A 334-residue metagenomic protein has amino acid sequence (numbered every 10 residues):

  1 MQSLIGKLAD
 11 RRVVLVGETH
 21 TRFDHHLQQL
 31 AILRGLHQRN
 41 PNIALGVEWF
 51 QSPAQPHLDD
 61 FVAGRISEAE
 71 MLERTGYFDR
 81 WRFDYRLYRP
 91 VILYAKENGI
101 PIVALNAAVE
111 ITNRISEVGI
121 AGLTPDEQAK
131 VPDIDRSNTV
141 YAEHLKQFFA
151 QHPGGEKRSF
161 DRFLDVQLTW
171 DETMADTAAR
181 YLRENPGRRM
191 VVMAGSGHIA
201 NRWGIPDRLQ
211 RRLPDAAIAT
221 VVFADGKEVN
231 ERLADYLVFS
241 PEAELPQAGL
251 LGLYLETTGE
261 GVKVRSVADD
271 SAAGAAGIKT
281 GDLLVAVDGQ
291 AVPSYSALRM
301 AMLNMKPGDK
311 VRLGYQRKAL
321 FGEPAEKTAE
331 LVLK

Functional and structural regions predicted by a protein language model:
M1-R11: N- or domain-start disorder-to-order transition segments that initiate the globular core
V16-F23, G76-R82, D161-L168, V192-A194 (+1 more regions): Second-shell loop/turn segments in exported
R22-H26, N42-A44, S52-V62: Membrane-embedded segments
R39, P56-R183: A substrate-binding/cap region within the structured catalytic cores of diverse enzymes
N201, P206-L251: Interdomain regulatory linker/hinge segments that flank or connect interaction modules in polarity/junction/synaptic
V229-D269, G274, N304, T328-K334: PDZ/PDZ-like peptide-tail recognition elements
A273-Y295: Conserved PDZ fold ligand-binding element
K279, V285, M300-K334: PDZ-domain C-terminal substructure recognizer with occasional recognition of PDZ-binding tails
